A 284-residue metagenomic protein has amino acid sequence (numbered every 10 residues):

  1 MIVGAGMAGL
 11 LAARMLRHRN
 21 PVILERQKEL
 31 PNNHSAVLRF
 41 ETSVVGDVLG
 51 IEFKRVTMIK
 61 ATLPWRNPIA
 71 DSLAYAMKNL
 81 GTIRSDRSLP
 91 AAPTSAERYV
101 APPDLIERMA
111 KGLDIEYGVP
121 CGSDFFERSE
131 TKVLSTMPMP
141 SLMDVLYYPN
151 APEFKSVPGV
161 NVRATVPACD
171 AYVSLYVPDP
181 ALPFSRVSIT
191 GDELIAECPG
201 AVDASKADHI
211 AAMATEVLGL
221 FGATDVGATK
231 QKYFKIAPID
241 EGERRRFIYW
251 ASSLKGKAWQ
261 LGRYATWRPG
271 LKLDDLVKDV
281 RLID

Functional and structural regions predicted by a protein language model:
M1-A8: Beta1/beta-strand and adjacent pyrophosphate-binding region of the FAD-binding site in flavoprotein oxidoreductases
A8, E29, P140: Conserved Rossmann-like nucleotide-cofactor binding loop
M15-A36: Glycine-rich FAD pyrophosphate-binding loop
R19-L24, T57, L63, L73 (+2 more regions): Hydrophobic anchor at the start of a short beta-strand that flanks the dinucleotide cofactor-binding loop
D47-V100: Flavin (FAD/FMN) cofactor-binding and adjacent substrate-gating region of FAD-dependent oxidoreductase domains
G81-K132, T136-M143: Helical element adjacent to the flavin cofactor pocket in flavoenzyme catalytic cores
E127-A237, G242-S252: Mid-domain catalytic core of redox enzymes that form a hydrophobic substrate pocket/lid adjacent to a catalytic redox
K232-D284: C-terminal catalytic lobe of FAD-dependent flavoproteins
